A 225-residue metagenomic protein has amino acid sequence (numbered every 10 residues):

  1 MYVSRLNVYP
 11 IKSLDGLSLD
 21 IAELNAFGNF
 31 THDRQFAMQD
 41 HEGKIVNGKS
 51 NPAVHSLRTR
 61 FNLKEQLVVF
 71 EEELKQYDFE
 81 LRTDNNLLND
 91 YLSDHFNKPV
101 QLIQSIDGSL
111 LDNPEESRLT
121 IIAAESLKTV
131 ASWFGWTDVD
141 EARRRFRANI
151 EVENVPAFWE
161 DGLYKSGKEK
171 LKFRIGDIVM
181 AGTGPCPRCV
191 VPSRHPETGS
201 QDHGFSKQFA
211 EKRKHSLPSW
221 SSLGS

Functional and structural regions predicted by a protein language model:
M1-S225: Metal-cofactor-dependent catalytic cores
